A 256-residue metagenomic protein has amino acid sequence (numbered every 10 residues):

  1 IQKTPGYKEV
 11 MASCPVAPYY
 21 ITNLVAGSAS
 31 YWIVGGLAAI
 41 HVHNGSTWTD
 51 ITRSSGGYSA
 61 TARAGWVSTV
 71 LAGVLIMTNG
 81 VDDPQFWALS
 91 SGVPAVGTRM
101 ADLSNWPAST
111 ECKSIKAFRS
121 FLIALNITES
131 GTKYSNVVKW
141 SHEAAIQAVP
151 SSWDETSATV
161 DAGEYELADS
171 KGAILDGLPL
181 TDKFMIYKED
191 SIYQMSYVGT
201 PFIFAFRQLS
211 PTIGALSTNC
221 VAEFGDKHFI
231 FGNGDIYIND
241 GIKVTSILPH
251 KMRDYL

Functional and structural regions predicted by a protein language model:
I1-T49, P107-D190, Q194: N-terminal beta-propeller domains
M11-P15, S54-S59, L103-P107, E166-D169 (+1 more regions): Surface loop/turn motifs at the tips and blade-to-blade linkers of beta-strand repeat domains
H43-T69: A broadly used, surface-exposed interaction patch
N44-S46, L89-G92, V198-T200, I242: Short loop/turn segments that connect beta-strands within beta-propeller blades
D50-S54, A95-S104, S151-D154, F204-L209 (+1 more regions): Beta-propeller fold detector
G65-N105, I115: Hydrophobic or amphipathic alpha-helical targeting/insertion segments
D82-D83, T128-T132, D235-Y237: Short glycine/acidic-enriched loop and turn motifs that connect beta-strands
S170-L256: Beta-sheet-dominated scaffold domains
